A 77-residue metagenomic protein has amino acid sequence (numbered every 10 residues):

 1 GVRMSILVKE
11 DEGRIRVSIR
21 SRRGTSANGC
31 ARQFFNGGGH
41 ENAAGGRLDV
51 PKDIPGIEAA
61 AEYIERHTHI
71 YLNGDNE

Functional and structural regions predicted by a protein language model:
G1-E77: Glycine-rich, acidic loop segments that terminate in or are immediately followed by a histidine
